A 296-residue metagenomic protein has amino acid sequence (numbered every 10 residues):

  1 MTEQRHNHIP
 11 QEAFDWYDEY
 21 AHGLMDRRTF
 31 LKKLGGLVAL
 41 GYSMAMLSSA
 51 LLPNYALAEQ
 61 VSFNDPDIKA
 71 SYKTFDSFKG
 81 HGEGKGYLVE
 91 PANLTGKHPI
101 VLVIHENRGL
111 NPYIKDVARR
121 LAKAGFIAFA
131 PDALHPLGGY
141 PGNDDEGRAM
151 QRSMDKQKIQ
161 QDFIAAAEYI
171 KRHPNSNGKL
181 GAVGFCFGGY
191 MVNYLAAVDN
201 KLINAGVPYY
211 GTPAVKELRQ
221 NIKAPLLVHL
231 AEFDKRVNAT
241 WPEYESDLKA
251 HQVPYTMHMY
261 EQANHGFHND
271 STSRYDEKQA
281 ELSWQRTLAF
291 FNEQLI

Functional and structural regions predicted by a protein language model:
M1-T29: N-terminal secretory signal peptides
D18, T29-P53: N-terminal export signals
L57-L94: N-terminal cap/lid segment of alpha/beta-hydrolase-fold proteins
K97-E106: Short beta-strand element of the alpha/beta-hydrolase
L134-Q157, G266-S271: Cap/lid segment of the alpha/beta-hydrolase catalytic domain
A149-R172: Alpha/beta-hydrolase active-site loop
A165-K223: Primarily recognizes the serine-hydrolase "nucleophile elbow" in alpha/beta-hydrolase and SGNH/GDSL folds
V228-L230: Short beta-strand/loop motif that positions the catalytic acidic residue of the alpha/beta-hydrolase fold
